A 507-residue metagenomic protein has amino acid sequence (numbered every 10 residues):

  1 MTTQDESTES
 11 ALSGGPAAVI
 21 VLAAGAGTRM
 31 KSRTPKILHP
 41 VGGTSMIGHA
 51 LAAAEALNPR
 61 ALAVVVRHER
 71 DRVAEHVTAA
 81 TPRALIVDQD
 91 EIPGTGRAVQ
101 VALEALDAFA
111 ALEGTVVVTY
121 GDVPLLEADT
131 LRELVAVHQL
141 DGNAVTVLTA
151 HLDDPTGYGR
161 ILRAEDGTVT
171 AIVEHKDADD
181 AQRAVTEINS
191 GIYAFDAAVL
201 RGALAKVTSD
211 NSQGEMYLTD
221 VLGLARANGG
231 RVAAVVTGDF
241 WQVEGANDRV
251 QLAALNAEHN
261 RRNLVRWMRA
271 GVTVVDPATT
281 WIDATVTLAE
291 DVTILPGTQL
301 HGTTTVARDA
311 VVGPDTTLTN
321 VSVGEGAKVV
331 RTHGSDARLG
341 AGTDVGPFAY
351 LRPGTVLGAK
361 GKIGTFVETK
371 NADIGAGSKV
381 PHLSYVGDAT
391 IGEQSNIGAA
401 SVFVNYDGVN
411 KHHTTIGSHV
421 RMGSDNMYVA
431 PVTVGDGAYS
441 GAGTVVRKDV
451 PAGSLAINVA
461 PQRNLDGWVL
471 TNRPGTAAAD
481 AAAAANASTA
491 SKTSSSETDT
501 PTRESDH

Functional and structural regions predicted by a protein language model:
T2-A18, P40, T44-G121, L125-A136 (+2 more regions): Conserved N-terminal catalytic core of the sugar/cofactor nucleotidyltransferase
T2-T3, S322-H507: Glycine-rich hexapeptide-repeat left-handed beta-helix
E6-G15, T186-A289: Conserved alpha/beta core of the MobA/IspD/sugar-nucleotide pyrophosphorylase nucleotidyltransferase superfamily
A18-M30: A phosphate-binding catalytic loop at a beta-strand-loop-alpha-helix junction that coordinates phosphoryl groups
A23, V66, Y120, T149-A150: Short beta-strand/turn micro-motifs composed of small residues that flank or help shape donor/cofactor-binding pockets
P59, A111-E113, G142-V145, G230: Short, high-confidence coil segments that cap the C-terminus of an alpha-helix and link into the following beta-strand
D71, L126-S212, T219, T237: Conserved core of the sugar-phosphate nucleotidyltransferase
A278, D283-V321, E325-G326, T332: Phosphate-binding active sites in nucleotide-utilizing proteins
